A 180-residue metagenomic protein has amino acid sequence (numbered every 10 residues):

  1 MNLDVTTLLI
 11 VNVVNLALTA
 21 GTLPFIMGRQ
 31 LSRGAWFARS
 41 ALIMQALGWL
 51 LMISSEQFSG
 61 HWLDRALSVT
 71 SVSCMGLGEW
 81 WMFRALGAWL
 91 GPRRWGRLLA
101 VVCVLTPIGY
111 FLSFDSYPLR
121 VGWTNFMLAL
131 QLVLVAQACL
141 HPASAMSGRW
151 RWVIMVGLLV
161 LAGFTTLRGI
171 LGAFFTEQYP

Functional and structural regions predicted by a protein language model:
M1-L18: Hydrophobic transmembrane alpha-helical segments in integral membrane proteins
A17-A35, L47-P180: Juxtamembrane segments at transmembrane-helix boundaries in multi-pass signal-transduction membrane proteins
